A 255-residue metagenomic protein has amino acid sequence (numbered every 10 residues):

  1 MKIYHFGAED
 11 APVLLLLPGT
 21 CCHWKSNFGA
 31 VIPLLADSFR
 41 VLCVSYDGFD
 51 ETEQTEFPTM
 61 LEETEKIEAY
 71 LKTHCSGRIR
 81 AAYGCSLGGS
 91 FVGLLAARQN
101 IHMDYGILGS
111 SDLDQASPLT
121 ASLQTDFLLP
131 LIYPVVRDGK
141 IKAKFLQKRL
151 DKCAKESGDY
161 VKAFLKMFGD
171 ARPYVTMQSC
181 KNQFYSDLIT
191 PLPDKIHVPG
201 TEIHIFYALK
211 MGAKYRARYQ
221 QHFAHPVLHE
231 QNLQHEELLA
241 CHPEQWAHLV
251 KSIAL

Functional and structural regions predicted by a protein language model:
Y4-E53: Conserved HGGG/HGGXW glycine-rich cap/lid loop of the alpha/beta-hydrolase fold
L42-A81: Active-site loop/oxyanion-hole signature of alpha/beta-hydrolase fold enzymes
A82-G84, G109: Short beta-strand immediately N-terminal to the catalytic nucleophile in serine-hydrolase-like folds
G84-V92: Gly/Ala-rich beta-loop-alpha elbow adjacent to hydrolase catalytic centers
A97, Y105-V136: Flexible "cap/lid" loop of the alpha/beta hydrolase fold
S117-P118, D138-I196: Conserved alpha/beta-hydrolase catalytic His-Asp/Glu region
Q178-Q221: Conserved serine/cysteine hydrolase catalytic core
L233-Q245: Catalytic histidine-centered segment of alpha/beta-hydrolase-like enzymes
